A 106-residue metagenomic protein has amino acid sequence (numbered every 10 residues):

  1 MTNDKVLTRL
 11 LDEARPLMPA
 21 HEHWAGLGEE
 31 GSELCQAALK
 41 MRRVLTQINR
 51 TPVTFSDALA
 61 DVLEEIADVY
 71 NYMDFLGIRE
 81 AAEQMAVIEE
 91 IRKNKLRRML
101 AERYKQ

Functional and structural regions predicted by a protein language model:
M1-Q106: Flexible "arm" and connector segments at domain edges
